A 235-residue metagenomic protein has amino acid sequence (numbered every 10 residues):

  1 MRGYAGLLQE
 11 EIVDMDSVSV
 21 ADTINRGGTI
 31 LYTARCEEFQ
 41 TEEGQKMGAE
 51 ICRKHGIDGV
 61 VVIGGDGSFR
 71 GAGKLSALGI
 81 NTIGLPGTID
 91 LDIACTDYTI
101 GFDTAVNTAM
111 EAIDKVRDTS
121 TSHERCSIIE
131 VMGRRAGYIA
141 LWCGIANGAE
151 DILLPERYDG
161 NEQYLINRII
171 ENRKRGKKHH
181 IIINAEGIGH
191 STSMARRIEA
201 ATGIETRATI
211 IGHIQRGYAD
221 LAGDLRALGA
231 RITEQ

Functional and structural regions predicted by a protein language model:
M1-A5, R35-C36, G65-G67, I80 (+4 more regions): Short, ordered loop/turn segments at secondary-structure junctions
M1-M15, L78-K115: Glycine/threonine-rich beta-strand-loop-alpha-helix active-site module that forms ligand/phosphate-binding
L8-V13, E42-E43, G71-S76, I93-Y98 (+2 more regions): Short acidic, glycine/serine/threonine-rich loops at helix termini
L8-V62, G67-S68, I100-N107, E111: Glycine-rich oxoanion-binding loops at beta->alpha junctions
T23-R35, T88-D97, S122-E124, G148-A149: Gly-rich Lys/Arg/Thr-decorated short loops/hinges at beta-loop-alpha junctions or inter-strand turns that position
V62-G64, A72-K74, N81, F102-I211: Accessory alpha-helical/coil subdomains and C-terminal extensions that flank or cap enzyme catalytic cores
D220-Q235: Structural preference for solvent-exposed beta-strand-turn elements and adjacent flexible terminal/loop segments within
